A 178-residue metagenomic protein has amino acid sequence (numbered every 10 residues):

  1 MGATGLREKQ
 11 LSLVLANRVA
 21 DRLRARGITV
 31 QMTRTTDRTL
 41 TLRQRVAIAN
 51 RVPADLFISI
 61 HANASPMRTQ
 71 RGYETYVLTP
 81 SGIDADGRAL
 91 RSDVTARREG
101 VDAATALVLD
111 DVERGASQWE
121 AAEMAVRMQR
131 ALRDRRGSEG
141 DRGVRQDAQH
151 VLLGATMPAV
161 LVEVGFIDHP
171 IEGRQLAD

Functional and structural regions predicted by a protein language model:
A3-D178: Active-site-proximal helix/loop segments of hydrolytic enzymes
